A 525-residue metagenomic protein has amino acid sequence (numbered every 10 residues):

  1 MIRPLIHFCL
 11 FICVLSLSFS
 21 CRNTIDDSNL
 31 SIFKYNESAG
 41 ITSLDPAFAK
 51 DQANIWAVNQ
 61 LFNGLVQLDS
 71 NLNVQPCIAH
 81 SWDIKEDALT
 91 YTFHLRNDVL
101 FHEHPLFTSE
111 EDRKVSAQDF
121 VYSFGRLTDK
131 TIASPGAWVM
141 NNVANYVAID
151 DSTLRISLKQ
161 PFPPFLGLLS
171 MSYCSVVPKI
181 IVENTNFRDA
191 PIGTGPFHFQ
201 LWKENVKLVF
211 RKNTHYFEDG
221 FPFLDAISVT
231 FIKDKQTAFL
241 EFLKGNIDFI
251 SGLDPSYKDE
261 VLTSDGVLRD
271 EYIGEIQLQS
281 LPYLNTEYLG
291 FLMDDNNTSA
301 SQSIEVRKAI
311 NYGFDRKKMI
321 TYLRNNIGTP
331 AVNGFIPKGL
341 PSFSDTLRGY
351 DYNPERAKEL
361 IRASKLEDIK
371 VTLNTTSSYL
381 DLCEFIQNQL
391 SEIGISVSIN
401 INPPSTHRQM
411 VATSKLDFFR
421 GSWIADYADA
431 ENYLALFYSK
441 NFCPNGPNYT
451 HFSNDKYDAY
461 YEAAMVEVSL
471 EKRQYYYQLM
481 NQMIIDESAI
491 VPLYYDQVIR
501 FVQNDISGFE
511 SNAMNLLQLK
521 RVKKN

Functional and structural regions predicted by a protein language model:
N36-E86, G125, A190-G193: N-terminal lobe/hinge region of extracytoplasmic solute-binding protein
H80-I132, R155, A238-E241, A300: Aromatic- and charge-enriched surface segment that lines or borders ligand/interaction sites
D83, I132-K179: Surface-exposed binding/hinge segments that line and control ligand-binding clefts or catalytic entry sites
S116-Y122, D151-S157, G195-P196, L224-A226 (+4 more regions): Alpha-helical secondary-structure segments
L158-P222, A226, Q236, P354-E355 (+1 more regions): Gly/Pro-rich hinge or "lid" segments in bacterial periplasmic/extracellular proteins
T185, H215-T263, S396-S398: Ligand-site clamp/hinge motif
K203-V206, E287, N311-F343, S378-Q387 (+1 more regions): Detector for C-terminal structural segments
N297-T298, Q302-I304, T329-A363, Y379-D381: Structural transition elements
